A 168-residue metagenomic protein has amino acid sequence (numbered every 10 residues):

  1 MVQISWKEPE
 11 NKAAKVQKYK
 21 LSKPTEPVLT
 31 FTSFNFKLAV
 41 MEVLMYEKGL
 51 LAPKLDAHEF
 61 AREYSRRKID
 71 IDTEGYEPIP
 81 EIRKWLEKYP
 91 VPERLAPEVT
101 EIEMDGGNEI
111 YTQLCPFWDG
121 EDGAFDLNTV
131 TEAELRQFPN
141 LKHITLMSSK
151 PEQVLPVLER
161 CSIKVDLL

Functional and structural regions predicted by a protein language model:
M1-K18: N-terminal Sec-dependent export signals
K7-E8, E134, V154, L158: Generic hydrophobic/packing signal
Y19-S22, E26-M41, M45-S149: LRR N-terminal entry segment and analogous cap-like coil->beta motifs
N140-L168: Leucine-rich solenoid repeat scaffolds
